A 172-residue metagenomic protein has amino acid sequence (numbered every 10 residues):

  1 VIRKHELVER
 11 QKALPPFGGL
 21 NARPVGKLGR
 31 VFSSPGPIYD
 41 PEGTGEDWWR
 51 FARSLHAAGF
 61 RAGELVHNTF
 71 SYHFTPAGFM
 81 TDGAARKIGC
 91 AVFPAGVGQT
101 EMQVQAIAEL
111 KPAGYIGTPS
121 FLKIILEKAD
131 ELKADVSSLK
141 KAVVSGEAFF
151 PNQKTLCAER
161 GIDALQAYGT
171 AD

Functional and structural regions predicted by a protein language model:
V1-A57, R61-G63: Nucleotide 5′-phosphate-binding alpha/beta core
S34, V66, Y115, A142 (+1 more regions): Conserved S/T- and glycine-rich ATP-binding loop of Class I adenylate-forming
D40-R53, L65-I124: AMP-binding/adenylate-forming
H56-F60, A84, K133-A134: Glycine-rich helix-loop-beta junction characteristic of Rossmann-like nucleotide cofactor-binding loops
A62, K111, D135-S138: Short loop/turn motifs at secondary-structure junctions
F121-S138, T155-R160: Adenylate-forming
L139-D172: Gly/Ser/Thr-rich phosphate-binding loop
